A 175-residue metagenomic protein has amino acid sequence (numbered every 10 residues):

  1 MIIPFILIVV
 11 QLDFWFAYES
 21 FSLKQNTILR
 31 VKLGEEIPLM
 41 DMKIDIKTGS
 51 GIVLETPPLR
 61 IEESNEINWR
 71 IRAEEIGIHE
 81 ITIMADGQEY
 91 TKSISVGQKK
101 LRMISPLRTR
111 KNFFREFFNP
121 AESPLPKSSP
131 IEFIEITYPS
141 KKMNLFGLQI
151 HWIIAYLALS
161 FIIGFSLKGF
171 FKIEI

Functional and structural regions predicted by a protein language model:
M1-F21, Y156: Internal alpha-helical transmembrane segments
L23-V31, A73: Contiguous beta-strand segments within globular domains
R30-E66: Short extracytoplasmic
L33-I37, I71, A85: Non-cytosolic beta-sheet module surface loops
N65-I67, E74-I81: Short tyrosine-centred short linear motifs in exposed loops/low-complexity segments
T82-Y138: Extended, hydrophilic extramembrane loops/domains of integral membrane proteins
K141-L157: Juxtamembrane/start-of-transmembrane alpha-helix segments at the extracytoplasmic/lumenal side of membrane anchors
S160-I175: Juxtamembrane interface at the cytosolic side of transmembrane helices
